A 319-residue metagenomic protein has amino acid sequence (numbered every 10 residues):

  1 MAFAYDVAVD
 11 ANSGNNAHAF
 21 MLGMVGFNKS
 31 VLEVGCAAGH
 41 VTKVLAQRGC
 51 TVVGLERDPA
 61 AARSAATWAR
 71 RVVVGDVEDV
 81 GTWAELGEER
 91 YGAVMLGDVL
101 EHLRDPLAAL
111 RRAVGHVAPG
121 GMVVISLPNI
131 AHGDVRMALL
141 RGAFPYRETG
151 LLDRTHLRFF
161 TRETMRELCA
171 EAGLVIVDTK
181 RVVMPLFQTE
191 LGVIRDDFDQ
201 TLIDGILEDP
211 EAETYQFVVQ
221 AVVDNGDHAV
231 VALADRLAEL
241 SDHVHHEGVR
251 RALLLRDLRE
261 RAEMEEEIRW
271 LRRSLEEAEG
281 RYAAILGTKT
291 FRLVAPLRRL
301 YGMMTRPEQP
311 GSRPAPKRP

Functional and structural regions predicted by a protein language model:
V7, N15-N16, H40, A60-R63 (+3 more regions): S-adenosyl-L-methionine-dependent methyltransferase catalytic module, highlighting the catalytic core
N12-K29: Conserved alpha-helix/loop element of class I SAM-dependent methyltransferases that forms part of the SAM/SAH-binding
G35-A37: Class I SAM-dependent methyltransferase "Motif I" SAM/SAH-binding loop
H40, V44-G81: Class I SAM-dependent methyltransferase SAM/SAH-binding core
W83-A93: A short acidic, Gly/Pro-enriched loop at the edge of an enzyme's catalytic core that lines a small-molecule cofactor
A93-V99: A short beta-strand submotif of the Rossmann-like class I SAM-dependent methyltransferase core that lines
D224-P319: Boundary detector for helix-to-coil junctions that initiate low-complexity/charged tails
